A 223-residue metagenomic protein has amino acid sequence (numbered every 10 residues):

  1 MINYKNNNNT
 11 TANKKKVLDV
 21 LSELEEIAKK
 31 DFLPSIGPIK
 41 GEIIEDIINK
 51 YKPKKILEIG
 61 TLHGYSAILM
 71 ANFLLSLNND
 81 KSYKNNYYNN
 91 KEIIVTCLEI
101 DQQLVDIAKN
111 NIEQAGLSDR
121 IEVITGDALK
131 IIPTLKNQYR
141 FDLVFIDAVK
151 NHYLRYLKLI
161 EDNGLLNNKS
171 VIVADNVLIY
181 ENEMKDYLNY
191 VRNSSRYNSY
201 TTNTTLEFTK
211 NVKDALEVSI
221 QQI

Functional and structural regions predicted by a protein language model:
M1-L143, K150-V173, V177-I223: A short alpha-helical cap/connector motif
